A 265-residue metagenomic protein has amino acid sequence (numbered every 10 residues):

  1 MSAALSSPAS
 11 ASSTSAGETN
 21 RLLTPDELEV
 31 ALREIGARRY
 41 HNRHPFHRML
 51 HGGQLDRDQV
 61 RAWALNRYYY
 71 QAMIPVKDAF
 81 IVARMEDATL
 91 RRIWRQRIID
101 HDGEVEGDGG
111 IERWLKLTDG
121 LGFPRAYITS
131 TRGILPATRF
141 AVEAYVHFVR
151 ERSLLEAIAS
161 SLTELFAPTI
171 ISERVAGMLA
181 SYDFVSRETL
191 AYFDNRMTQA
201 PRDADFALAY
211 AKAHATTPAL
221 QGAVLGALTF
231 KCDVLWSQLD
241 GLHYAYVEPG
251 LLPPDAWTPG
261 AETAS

Functional and structural regions predicted by a protein language model:
S2-L5, T14-S265: Non-heme di-metal
A9-A11: Acidic, Ala/Val/Gly-enriched low-complexity intrinsically disordered segments
